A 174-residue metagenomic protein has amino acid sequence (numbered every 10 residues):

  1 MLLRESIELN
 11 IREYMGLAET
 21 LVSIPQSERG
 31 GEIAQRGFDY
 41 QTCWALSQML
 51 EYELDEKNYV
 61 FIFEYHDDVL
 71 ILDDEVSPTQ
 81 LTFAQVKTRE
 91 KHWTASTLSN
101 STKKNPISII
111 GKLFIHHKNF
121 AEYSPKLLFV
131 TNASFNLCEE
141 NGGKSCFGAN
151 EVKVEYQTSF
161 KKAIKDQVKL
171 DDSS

Functional and structural regions predicted by a protein language model:
M1-E32, K87-S174: Acidic metal-coordinating catalytic centers involved in nucleic-acid phosphodiester chemistry
A34-Q35, D39-P106: Catalytic centers of nucleases
